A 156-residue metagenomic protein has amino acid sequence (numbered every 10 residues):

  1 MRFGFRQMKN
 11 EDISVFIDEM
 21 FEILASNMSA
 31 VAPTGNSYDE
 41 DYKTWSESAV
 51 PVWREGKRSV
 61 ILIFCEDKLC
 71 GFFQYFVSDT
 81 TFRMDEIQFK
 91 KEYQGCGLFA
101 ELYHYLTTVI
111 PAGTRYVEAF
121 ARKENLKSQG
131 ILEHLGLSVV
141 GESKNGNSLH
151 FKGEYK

Functional and structural regions predicted by a protein language model:
M1-E22, K156: Conserved N-terminal entry element of GNAT/NAT acetyltransferase domains
E19-E40: Helix-loop element at the rim of GNAT/NAT acetyltransferase active sites that forms part of the acceptor-substrate
N36-V60: Active-site rim helix/loop that mediates acceptor-substrate recognition in acyltransferases
L62, K68-F76, R83, Q88: Conserved beta-strand in the GNAT
E86-G95, A121-R122: A short, internal acetyl-CoA/4′-phosphopantetheine-binding micro-motif in the GNAT/acyltransferase core
Y93, G97-Y105: Conserved acetyl-CoA pyrophosphate-binding loop and the N-cap/start of the following alpha-helix in GNAT-like
A100, K123-G141: Conserved active-site alpha-helix within GNAT-family acetyltransferase domains
I110-R122: Conserved GNAT acetyl-CoA-binding A-motif
